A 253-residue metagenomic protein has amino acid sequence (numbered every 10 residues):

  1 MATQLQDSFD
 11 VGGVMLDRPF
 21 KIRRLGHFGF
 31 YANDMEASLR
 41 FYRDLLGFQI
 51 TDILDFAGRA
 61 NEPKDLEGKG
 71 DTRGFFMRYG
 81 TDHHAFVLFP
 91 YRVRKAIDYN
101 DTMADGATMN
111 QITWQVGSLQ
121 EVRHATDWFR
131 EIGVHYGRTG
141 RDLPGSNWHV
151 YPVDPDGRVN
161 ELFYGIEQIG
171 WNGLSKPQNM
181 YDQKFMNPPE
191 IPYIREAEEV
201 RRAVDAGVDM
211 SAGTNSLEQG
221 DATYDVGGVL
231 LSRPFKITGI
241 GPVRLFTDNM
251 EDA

Functional and structural regions predicted by a protein language model:
M1-R18, T126-K236: Vicinal oxygen chelate
Q6, D10-G13, D17, R24-G26 (+6 more regions): Polar/charged low-complexity regions in secreted precursors and cytosolic/nuclear IDRs
R24-N33, D98-W128, W148-P155, G239-N249: Vicinal oxygen chelate
G29-F86, P234, R244-A253: Core segments of cupin and vicinal oxygen chelate
L54-D65, V93-N110, R123-N147: A cross-kingdom feature marking solvent-exposed beta-strand/loop segments within repeated, beta-rich binding/scaffold
F56, Y91, F163-G165: Residue-level structural signal for beta-strand termini and adjacent loop
R78, F89, V153: Residue-level detector of conserved, well-ordered beta-strand and adjacent loop positions that form binding/recognition
F86-F89, E161: Conserved beta-strand in the GNAT
